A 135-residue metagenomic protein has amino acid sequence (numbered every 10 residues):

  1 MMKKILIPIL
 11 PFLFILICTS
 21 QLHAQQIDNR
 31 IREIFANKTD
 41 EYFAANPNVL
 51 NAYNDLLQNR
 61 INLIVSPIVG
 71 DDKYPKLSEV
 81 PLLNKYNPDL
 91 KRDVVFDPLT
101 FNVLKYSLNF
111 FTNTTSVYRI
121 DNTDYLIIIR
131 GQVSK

Functional and structural regions predicted by a protein language model:
M1-D28: Bacterial Sec-dependent N-terminal signal peptides
Q26-K135: Short beta-strand and adjacent turn/loop elements
